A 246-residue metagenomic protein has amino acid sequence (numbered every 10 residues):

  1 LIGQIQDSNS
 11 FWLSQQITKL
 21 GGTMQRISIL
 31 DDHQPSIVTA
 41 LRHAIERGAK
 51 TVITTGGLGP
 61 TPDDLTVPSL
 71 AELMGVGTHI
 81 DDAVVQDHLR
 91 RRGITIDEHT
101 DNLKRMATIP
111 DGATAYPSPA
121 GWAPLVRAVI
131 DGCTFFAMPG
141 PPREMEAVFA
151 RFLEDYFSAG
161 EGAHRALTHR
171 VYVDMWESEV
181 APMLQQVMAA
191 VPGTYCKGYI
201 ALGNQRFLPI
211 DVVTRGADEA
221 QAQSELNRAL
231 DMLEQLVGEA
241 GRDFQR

Functional and structural regions predicted by a protein language model:
L1, T51-G57, F135-M138, V213-R215: Short glycine-rich or small-residue beta-strand-to-loop segments that form or flank ligand, phosphate, metal/Fe-S
L1-S8: N-terminal beta1-alpha1 ligand-phosphate binding loop
S8, I29-D32, A83, K104 (+2 more regions): Short beta->alpha linker loops
S8-H79: N-terminal small/polar loop signature for handling phosphorylated ligands or for N-terminal nucleophile
L20, R47-A49, P110-G112, W122-A123 (+3 more regions): Short coil/turn connectors at secondary-structure junctions
S36, D64-E161: Proline/glycine-rich low-complexity loops and linkers
C133-E234: An accessory alpha-helical subdomain
L233-R246: Conserved short beta-strand edge segments in small beta-sheet-based binding/regulatory domains
